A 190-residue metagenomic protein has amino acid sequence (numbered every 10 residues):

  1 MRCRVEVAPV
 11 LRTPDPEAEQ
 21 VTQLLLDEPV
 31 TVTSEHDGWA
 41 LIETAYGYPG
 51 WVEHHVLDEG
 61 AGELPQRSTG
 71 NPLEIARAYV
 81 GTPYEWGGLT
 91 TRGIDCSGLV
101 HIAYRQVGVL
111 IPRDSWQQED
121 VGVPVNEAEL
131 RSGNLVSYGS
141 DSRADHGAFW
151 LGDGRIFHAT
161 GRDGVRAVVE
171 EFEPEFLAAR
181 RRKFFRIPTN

Functional and structural regions predicted by a protein language model:
M1, D15, H36-D37, E43-T82: Boundary regions of SH3-family modules and the immediately adjacent low-complexity/disordered segments in eukaryotic
R2, L89, L151-N190: Aromatic- and glycine-rich peptidoglycan recognition patches
C3-V32, Y84: Beta-loop motif signature
D27, Q66, S132-G133: Loop/turn positions that initiate beta-strands
D37-E43, R143-F149: Short, Lys/Arg- and Gly-enriched loop/turn segments at beta-strand edges
Y84-S132: Catalytic cysteine-centered active-site loop
L135, A144-R155: Catalytic nucleophile-His microenvironment captured as a short glycine-rich beta-strand/loop that brackets
